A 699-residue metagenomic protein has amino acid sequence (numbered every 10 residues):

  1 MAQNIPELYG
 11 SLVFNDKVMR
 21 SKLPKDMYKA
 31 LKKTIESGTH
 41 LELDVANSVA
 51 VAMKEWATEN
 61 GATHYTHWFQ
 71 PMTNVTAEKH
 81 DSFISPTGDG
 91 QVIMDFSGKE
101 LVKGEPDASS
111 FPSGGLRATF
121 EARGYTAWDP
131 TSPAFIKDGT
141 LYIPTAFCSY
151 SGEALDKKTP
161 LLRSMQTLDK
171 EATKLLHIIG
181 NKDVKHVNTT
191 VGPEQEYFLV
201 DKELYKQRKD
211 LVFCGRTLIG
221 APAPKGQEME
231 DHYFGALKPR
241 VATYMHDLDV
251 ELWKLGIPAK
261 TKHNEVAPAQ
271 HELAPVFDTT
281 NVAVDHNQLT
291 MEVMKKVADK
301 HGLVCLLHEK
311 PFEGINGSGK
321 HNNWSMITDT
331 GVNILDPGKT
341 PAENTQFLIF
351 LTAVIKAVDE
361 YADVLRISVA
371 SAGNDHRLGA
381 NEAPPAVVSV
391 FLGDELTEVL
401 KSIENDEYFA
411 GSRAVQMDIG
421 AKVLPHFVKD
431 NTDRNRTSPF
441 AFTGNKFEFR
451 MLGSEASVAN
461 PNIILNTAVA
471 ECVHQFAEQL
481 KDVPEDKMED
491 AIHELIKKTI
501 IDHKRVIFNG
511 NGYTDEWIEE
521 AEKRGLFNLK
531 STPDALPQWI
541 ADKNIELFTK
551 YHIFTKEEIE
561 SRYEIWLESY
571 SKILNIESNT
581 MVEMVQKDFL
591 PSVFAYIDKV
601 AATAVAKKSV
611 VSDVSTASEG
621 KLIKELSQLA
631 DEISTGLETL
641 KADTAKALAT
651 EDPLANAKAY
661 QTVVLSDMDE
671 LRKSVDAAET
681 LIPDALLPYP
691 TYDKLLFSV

Functional and structural regions predicted by a protein language model:
M1-D26, T140-L141, N264-L273: N-terminal flexible segment immediately upstream of the FAD-binding catalytic core in FAD-dependent oxidoreductases
M1-K17, E42, K238-P258: N-terminal-biased segments
E7-E121: Active-site core of metal-dependent hydrolases
V45-V49, F69-P71, K99-E100, F147 (+4 more regions): Active-site-proximal loop/turn and secondary-structure-junction residues that shape catalytic pockets, frequently
A62, T66-W68, H286-K300, M326 (+3 more regions): Hydrophobic/aromatic-rich, well-ordered segments within soluble, folded domains that form packed cores
N74-D89, S109, R208, G215-T217 (+4 more regions): Short linear, low-complexity motifs centered on an aromatic residue
E121-L307, N316-G319, M326-E564: Glycine-rich, acidic/polar active-site loops that bind/position phosphate-bearing ligands
T499-V699: C-terminal amphipathic alpha-helical interaction region
